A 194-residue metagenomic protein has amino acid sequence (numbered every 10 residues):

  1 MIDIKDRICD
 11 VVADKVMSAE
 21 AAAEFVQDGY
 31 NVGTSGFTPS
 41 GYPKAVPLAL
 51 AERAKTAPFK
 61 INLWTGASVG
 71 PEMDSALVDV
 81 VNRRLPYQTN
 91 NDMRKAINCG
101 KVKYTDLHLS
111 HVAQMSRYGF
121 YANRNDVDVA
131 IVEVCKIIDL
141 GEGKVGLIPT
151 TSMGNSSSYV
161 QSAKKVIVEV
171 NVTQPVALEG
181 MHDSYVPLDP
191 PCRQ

Functional and structural regions predicted by a protein language model:
M1-Q194: Conserved alpha/beta enzyme-core scaffold
